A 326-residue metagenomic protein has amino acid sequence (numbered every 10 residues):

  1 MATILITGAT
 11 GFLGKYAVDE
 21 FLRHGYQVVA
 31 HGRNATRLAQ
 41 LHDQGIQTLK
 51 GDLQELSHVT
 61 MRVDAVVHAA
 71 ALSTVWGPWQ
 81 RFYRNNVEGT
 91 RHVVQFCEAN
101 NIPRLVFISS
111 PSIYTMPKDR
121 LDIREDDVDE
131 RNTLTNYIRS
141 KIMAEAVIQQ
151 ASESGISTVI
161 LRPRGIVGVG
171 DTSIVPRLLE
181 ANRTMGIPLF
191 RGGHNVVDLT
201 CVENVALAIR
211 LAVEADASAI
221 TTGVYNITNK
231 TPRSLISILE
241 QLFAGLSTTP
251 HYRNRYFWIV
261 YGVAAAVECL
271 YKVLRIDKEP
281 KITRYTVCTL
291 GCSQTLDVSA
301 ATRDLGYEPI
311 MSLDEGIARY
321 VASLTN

Functional and structural regions predicted by a protein language model:
I4-H24: N-terminal Rossmann NAD(P)H-binding glycine-rich loop of SDR-like oxidoreductase domains
R37-H42, I46-E88, H92, F96 (+1 more regions): NAD(P)H-binding glycine-rich loop region in Rossmannoid oxidoreductase-like domains and their noncatalytic homologs
H92-N136: Conserved Rossmann-fold NAD(P)-dependent oxidoreductase catalytic core, especially the SDR/UDP-sugar
D119-I166, I187: Catalytic helix-loop patch of NAD(P)-dependent Rossmann-fold dehydrogenases
M143-A144, T172-R177, R191-V213, T222-G223: Substrate-positioning beta->alpha
V202, I209, V224, V263-E308: Conserved C-terminal active-site "lid" loop/helix of NAD(P)H-dependent oxidoreductases that clamps the redox cofactor
A215-E279, D314, A318-V321: Mid/C-terminal beta-alpha module of Rossmann-like enzyme folds, strongest in SDR-family dehydrogenases/epimerases
L296-D304, E308-N326: Amphipathic terminal alpha-helices
